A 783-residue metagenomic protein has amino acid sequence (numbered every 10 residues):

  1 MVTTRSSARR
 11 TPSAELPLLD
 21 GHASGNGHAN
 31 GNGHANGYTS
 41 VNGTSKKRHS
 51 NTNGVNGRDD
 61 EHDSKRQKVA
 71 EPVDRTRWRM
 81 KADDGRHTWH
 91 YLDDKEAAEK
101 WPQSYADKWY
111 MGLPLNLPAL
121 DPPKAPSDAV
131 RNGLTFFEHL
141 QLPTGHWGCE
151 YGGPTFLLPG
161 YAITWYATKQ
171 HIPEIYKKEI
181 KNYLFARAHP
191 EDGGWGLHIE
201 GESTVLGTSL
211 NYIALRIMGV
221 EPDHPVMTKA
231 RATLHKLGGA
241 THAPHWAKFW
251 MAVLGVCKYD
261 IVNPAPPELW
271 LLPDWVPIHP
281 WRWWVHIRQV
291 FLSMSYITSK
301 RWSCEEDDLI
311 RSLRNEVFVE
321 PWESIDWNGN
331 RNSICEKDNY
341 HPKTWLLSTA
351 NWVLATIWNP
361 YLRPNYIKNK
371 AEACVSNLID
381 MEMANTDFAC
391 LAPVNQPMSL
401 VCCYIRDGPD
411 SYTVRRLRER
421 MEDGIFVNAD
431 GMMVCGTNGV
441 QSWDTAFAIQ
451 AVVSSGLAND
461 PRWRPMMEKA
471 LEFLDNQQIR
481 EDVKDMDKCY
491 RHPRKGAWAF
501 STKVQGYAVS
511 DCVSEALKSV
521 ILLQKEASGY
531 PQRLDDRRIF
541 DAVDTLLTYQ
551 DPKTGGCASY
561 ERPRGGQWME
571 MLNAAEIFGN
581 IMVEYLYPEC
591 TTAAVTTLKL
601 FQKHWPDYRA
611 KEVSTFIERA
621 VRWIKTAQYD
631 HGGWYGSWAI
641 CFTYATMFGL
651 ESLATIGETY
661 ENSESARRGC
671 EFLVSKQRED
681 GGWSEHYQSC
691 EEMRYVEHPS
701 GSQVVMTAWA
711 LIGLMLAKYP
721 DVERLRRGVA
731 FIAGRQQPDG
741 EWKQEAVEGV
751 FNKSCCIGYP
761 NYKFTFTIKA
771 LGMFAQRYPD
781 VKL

Functional and structural regions predicted by a protein language model:
V2-L783: Preference for long, amphipathic alpha-helical scaffolds in soluble/luminal domains and all-alpha bundles
